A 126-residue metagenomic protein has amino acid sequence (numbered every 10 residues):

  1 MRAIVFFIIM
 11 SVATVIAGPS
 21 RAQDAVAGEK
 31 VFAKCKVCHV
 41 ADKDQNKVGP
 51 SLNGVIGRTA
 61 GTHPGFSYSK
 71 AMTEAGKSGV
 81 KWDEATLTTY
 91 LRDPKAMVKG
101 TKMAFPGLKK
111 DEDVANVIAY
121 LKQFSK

Functional and structural regions predicted by a protein language model:
M1-D24, I118-K126: Post-cleavage N-terminal segment of exported redox proteins
V15-F32, K43, V48, V80: Electrostatic cytochrome c docking/interface patches
F32-A41, V117: The canonical Cys-X-X-Cys-His
A33-C35, P50, A85: Structural detector for helix-capping/boundary residues
K34, V48, K99-T101: Envelope-exposed proteins and targeting segments
A41-K43, G54, R58-A85, F105-A115: Electron-transfer interface patches adjacent to heme c in soluble/periplasmic c-type cytochromes and di-/multiheme
K81-K126: C-terminal capping alpha-helices of c-type cytochrome domains
